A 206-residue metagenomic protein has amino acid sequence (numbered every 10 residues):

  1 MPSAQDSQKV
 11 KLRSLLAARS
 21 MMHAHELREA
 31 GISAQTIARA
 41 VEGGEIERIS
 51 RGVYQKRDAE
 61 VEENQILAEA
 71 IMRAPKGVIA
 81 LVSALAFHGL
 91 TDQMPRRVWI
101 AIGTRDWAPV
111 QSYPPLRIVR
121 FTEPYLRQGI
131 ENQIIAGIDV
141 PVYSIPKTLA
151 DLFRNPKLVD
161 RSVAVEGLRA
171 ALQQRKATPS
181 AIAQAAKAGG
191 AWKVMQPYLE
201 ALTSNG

Functional and structural regions predicted by a protein language model:
S3-A30, T36, V41-G43, I49 (+1 more regions): Nucleic-acid-binding surface
